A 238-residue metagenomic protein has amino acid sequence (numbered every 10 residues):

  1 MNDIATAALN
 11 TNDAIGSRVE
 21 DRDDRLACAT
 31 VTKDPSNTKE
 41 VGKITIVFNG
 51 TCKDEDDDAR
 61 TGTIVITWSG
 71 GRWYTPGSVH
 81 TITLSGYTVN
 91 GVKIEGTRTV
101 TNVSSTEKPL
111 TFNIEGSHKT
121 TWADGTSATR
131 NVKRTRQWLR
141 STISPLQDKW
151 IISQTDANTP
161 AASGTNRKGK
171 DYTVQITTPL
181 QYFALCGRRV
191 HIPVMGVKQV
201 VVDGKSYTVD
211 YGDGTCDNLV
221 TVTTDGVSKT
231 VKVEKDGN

Functional and structural regions predicted by a protein language model:
M1-N238: Low-complexity, intrinsically disordered segments exposed to solvent
